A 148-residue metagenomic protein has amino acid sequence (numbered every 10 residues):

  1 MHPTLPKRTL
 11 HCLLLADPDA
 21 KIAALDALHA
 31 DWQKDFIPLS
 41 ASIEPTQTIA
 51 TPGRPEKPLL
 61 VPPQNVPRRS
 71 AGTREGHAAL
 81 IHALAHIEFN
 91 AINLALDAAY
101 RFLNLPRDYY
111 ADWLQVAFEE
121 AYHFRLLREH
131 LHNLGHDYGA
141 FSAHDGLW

Functional and structural regions predicted by a protein language model:
M1-W148: Non-heme di-metal
